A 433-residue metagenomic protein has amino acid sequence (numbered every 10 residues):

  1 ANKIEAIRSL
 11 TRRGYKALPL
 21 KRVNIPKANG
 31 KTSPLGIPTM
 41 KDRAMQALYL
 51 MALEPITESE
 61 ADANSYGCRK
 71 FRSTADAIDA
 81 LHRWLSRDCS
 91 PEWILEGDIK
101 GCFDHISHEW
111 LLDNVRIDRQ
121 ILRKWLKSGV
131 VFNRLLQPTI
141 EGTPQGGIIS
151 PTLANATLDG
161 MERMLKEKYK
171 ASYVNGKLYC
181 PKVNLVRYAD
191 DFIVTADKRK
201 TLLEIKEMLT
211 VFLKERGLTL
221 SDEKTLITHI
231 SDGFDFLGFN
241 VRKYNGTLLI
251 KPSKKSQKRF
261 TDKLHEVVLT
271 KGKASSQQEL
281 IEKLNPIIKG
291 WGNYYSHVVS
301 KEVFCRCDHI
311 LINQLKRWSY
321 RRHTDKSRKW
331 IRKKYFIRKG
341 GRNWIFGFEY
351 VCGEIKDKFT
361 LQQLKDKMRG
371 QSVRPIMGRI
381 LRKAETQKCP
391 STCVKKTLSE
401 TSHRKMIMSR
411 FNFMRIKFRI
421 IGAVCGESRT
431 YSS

Functional and structural regions predicted by a protein language model:
S9-V23, A63-N64, D76-G233, A423: Conserved polymerase palm-domain catalytic core
K41-Q46, T74, I78, H82: Duplex nucleic acid-engaging cores and interfaces of nucleic-acid transaction enzymes
M51-G67: Charged boundary/loop elements
K127, R216-E279, I287-K289: A conserved non-catalytic segment of reverse transcriptases and RNA-directed RNA polymerases corresponding to the late
V267-K329: Right-hand nucleic-acid polymerase module
Q314, S319-I421: Extended C-terminal regions of large enzymes
